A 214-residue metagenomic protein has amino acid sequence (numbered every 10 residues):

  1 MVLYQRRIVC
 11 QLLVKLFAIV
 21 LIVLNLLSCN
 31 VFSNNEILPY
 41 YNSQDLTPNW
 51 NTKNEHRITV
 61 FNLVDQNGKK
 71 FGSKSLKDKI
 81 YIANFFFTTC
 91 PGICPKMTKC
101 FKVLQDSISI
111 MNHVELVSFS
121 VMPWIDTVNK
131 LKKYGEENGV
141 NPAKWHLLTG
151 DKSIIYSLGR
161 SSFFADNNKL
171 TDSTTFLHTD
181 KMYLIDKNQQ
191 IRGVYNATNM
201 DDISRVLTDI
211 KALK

Functional and structural regions predicted by a protein language model:
M1-V60: N-terminal targeting signals for export/organelle localization
N49-K77: Post-signal-peptide N-terminal segment of Sec-exported extracytoplasmic proteins
I58-T59, Y81, T179-K181: Short loop/turn microsegments at loop-to-beta-strand junctions
F71-F101, V117: Short active-site neighborhood of thiol/selenol oxidoreductases, capturing the structured segment around
H113-T127, A143-I155: Thiol-based oxidoreductase modules, predominantly thioredoxin-like and allied folds used for disulfide exchange
K132-T179: Short, internal strand/loop/helix patches that form the active-site neighborhood or redox-interaction surface
K169-K214: Thiol-/selenol-based redox modules, centered on thioredoxin-like and closely related oxidoreductase domains
